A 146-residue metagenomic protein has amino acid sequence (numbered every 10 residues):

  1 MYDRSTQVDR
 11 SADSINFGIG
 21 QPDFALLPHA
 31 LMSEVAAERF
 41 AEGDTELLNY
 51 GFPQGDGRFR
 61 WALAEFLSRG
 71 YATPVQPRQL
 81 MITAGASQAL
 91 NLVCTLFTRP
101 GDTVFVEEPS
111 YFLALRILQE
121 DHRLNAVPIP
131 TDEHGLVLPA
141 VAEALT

Functional and structural regions predicted by a protein language model:
M1-Q54, E65: N-terminal "arm"/small-domain region of PLP-dependent enzymes with the aminotransferase-like
R39-T146: Conserved core of the PLP fold type I
